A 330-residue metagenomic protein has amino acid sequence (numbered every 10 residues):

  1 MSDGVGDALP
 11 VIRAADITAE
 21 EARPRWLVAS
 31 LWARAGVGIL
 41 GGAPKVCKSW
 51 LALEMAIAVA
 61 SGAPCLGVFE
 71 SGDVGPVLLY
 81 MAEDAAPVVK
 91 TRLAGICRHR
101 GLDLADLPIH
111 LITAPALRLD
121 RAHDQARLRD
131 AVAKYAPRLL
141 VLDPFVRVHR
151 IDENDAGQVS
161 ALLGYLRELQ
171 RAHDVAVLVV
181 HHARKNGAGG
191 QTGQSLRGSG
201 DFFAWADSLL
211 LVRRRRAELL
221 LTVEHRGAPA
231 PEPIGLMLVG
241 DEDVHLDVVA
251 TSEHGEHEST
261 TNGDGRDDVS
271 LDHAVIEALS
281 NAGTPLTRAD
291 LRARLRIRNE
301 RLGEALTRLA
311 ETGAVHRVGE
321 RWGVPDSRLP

Functional and structural regions predicted by a protein language model:
G4-L27: N-terminal pre-Walker A segment at the start of P-loop NTPase domains
P10-V11, A133-A136, R171-H173, R215-P330: C-terminal regions of RecA-like/P-loop NTPase motor modules
A22, L27-A29, P64, G72-G157 (+6 more regions): Conserved inter-motif catalytic segment of the P-loop NTP-binding fold
R34-A35: Pre-Walker A (P-loop) beta-loop-beta motif of ABC nucleotide-binding domains
G38-G41, L78: Short hydrophobic/aromatic beta-strand immediately N-terminal to the Walker A/P-loop
I39-L40, S49-W50, L139, V159-V248: Phosphate-binding/switch region of NTP-binding enzymes
P44: The conserved Walker
L51, M55: Hydrophobic positions on the alpha1 helix immediately C-terminal to the Walker A/P-loop
